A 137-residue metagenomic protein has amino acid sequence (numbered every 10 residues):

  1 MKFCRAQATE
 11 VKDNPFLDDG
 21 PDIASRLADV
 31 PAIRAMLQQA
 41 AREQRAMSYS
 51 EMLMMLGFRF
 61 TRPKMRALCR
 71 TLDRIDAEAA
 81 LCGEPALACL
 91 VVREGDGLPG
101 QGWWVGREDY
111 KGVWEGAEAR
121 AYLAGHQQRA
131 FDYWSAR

Functional and structural regions predicted by a protein language model:
F3-R5: Basic/polar, acidic-poor N-terminal "presequence/leader" segments that form or can form short amphipathic helices
Q7-A8, K12-A41, R45-R137: Nucleic acid-binding interface residues in structured DNA/RNA-binding domains, emphasizing the DNA-engaging scaffolds
